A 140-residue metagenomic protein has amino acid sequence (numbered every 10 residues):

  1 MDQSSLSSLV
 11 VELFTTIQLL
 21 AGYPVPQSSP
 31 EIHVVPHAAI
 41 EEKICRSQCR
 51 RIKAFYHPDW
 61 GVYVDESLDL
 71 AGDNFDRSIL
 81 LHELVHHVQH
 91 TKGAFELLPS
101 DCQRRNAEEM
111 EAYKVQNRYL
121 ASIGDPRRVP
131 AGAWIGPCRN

Functional and structural regions predicted by a protein language model:
D2-Y63, D69-D73, A121: Auxiliary, metal-adjacent structural segments of Zn-dependent hydrolase domains
S4-S8, L70-I79, C102-M110: Soluble non-cytosolic domains of exported or imported proteins
Q18-G22, Q89-G93, N117-G124: Sec-exported extracytoplasmic/periplasmic mature domains
V64-L68, H90-Q103: Substrate-binding clefts and substrate-entry loops adjacent to catalytic sites of polymer-processing enzymes acting on
S78-T91: Active-site recognition of the HExxH zinc-binding catalytic motif
P99-I135: Post-HExxH zinc-binding segment in Zn-dependent metallohydrolases
C138-N140: Short, solvent-exposed mixed-charge patches
